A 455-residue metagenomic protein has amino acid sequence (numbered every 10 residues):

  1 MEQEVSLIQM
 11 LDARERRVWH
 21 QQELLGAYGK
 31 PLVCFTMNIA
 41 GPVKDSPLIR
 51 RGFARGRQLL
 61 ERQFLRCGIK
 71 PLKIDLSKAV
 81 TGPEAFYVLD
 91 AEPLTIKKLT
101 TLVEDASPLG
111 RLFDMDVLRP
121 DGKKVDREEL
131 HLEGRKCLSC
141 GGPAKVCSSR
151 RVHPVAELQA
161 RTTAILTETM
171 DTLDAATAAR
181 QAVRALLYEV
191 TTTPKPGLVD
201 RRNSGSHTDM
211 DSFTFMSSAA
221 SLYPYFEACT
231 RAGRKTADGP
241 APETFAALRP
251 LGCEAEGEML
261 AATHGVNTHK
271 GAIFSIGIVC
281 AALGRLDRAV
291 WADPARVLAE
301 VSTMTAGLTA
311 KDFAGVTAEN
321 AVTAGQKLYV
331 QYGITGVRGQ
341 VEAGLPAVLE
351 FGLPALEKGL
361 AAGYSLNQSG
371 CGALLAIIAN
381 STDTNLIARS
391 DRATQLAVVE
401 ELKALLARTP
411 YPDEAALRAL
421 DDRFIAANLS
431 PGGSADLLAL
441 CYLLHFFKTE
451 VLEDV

Functional and structural regions predicted by a protein language model:
M1-C67, K78, T95-K98, L102-D171: Long, contiguous binding/interaction regions
L32-E92, D211-A237: Short, well-structured hydrophobic secondary-structure segments
A164-A241, F245, L283-D422, L452-V455: Phosphate-rich cofactor/ligand-interacting catalytic cores and adjacent structured alpha/beta frameworks
P224, I278-R285, Y442-T449: Short glycine/serine- and small hydrophobic-enriched flexible loop segments
A228-G284: Long, hydrophobic/aromatic-enriched structural stretches that serve as scaffold segments
E258-K270, A361-A362, D422-P431: A short glycine/serine-rich beta->alpha loop
S275, C371-I378, L437-L444: Short, structured motif recognition centered on aromatic/hydrophobic residues
A426, S430-E453: Short, amphipathic C-terminal "tail helix"
